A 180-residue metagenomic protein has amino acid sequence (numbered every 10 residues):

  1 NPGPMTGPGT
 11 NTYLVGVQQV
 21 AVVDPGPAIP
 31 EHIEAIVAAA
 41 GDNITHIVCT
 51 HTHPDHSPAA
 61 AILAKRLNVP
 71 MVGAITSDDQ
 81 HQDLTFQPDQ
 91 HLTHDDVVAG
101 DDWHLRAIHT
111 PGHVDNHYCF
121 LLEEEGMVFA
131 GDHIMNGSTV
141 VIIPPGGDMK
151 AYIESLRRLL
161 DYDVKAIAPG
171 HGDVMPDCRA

Functional and structural regions predicted by a protein language model:
P2-G3, P111: Short, solvent-exposed loop/turn elements at beta->coil junctions and helix N-caps that rim active or binding pockets
G3-P8, V20, P27-R106, G126: Active-site HxH/HxHxD metal-binding segment of metal-dependent hydrolases
G7-T10, A60, I142, R179: Short aromatic-enriched loop/helix-cap "lid" or pocket-rim segments at secondary-structure transitions that line
N11-V15, Y118-F120: Short beta-strand scaffold segments in enzyme catalytic cores
L14-V17, A40-G41, D161: Flexible, charged surface loops at secondary-structure boundaries
V15, D42-N43, S77, G131 (+1 more regions): Generic signal for short, ordered secondary-structure residues within or immediately flanking folded domains
V20-V22, P27-I29, V97, H104-A180: Metallo-beta-lactamase
